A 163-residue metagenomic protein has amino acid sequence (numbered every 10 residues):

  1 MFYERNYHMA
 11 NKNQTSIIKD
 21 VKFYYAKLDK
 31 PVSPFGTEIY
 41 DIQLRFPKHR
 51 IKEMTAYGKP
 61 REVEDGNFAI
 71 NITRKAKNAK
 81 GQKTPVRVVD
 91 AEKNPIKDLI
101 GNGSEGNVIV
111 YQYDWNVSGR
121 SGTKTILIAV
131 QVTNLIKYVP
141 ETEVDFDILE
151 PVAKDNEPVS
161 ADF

Functional and structural regions predicted by a protein language model:
F2-A79: OB-fold ssDNA-binding interfaces and closely related basic DNA-contact patches used across DNA replication/repair
F2-Q14, I136-F163: Acidic, gly/ser/pro-rich intrinsically disordered tails
F46-K48, Q112-D114, N134: Beta-strand elements of well-folded, non-transmembrane domains
M54-A56, S118-T123, E141-E143: A short secondary-structure junction signal
N71-N94: Beta-strand/loop nucleic-acid-binding surfaces
R87-G106, Y113-K124: Exposed beta-sheet edge/beta-hairpin loop segments within beta-rich domains
V117-K137: OB-fold/S1-family single-stranded nucleic acid-binding modules
